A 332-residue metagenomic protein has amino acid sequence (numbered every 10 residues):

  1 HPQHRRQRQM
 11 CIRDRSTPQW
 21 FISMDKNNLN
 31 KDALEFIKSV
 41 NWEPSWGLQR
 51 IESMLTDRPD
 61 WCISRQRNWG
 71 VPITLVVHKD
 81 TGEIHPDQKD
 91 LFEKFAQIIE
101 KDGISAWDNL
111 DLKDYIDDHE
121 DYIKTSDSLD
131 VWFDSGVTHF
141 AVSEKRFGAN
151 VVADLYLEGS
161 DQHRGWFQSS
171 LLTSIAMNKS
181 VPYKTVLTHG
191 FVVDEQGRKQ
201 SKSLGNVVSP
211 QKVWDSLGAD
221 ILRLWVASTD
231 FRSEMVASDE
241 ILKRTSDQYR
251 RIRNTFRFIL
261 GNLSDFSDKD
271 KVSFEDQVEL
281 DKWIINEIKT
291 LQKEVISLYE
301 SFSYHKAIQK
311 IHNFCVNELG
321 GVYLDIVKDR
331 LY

Functional and structural regions predicted by a protein language model:
H1-R8, I12: Single conserved hydrophobic/aromatic residue that forms the stacking wall/gate of nucleotide- or nucleobase-binding
R5-R6, N27, D32-L48, E120 (+4 more regions): Long, charged, mostly alpha-helical binding arms that flank functional sites
D14-Q19: Acidic, His- and aromatic-enriched active-site or binding-groove loops in soluble protein domains that engage sugars
I22-M24: Auxiliary tRNA-acceptor-end handling modules of aminoacyl-tRNA synthetases
N41-I51, Y156-H163: The substrate-binding groove and active-site-proximal loops of carbohydrate-active enzymes, especially glycoside
R50-R65, V71: Conserved luminal/periplasmic juxtamembrane motif of membrane-embedded glycan-processing enzymes
I63, R67-K79, L331: Catalytic cores of carbohydrate-active enzymes
R67-W69, K79, I84-E234: Alpha-helical recognition segments enriched in aromatics with Gly/Pro capping that present substrate-recognition
